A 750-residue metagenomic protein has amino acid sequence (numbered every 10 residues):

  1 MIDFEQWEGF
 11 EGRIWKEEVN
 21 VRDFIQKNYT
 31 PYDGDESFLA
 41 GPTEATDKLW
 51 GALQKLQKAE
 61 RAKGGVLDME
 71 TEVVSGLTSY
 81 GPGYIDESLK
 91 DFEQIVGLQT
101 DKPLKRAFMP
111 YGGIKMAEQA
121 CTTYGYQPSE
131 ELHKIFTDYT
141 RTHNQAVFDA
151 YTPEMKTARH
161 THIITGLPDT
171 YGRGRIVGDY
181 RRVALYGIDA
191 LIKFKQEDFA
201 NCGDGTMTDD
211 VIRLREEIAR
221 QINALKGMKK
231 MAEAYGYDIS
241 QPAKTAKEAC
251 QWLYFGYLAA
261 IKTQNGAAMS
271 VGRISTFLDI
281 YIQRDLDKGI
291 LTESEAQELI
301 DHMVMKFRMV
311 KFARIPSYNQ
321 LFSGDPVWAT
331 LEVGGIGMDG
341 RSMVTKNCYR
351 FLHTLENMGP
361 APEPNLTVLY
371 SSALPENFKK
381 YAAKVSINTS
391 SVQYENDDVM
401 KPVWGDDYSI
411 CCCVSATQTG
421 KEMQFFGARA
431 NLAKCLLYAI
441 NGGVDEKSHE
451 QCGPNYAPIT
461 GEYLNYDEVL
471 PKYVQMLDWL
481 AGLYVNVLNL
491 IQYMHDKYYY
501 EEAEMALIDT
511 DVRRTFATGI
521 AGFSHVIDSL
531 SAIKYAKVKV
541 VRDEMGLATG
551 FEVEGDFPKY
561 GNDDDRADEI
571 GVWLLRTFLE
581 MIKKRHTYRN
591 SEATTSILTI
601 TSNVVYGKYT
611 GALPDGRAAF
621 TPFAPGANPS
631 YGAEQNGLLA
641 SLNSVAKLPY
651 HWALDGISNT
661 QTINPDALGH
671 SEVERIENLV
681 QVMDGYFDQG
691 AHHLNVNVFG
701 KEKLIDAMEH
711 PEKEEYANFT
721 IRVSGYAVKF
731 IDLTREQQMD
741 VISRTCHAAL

Functional and structural regions predicted by a protein language model:
I2-L750: Conserved catalytic cores of very large enzyme subunits
